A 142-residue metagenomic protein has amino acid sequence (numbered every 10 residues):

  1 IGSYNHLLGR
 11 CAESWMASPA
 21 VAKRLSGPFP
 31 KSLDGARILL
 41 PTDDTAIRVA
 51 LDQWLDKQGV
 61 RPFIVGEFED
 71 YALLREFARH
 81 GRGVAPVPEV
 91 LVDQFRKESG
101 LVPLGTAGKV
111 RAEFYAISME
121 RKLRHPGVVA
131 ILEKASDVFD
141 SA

Functional and structural regions predicted by a protein language model:
I1-G2, Y71: Structural motif corresponding to alpha-helix initiation and N-cap regions
G2-D43: Flexible hinge/capping segments at coil-to-helix
Y4-S14, E89, K97-R111: Short beta-strand->loop
K23-S26, A36-Q58, R124-L132, S141-A142: Secondary-structure junction motif
D44-V102: Hydrophobic hinge/microswitch elements
V102-A142: A late-sequence structural motif
